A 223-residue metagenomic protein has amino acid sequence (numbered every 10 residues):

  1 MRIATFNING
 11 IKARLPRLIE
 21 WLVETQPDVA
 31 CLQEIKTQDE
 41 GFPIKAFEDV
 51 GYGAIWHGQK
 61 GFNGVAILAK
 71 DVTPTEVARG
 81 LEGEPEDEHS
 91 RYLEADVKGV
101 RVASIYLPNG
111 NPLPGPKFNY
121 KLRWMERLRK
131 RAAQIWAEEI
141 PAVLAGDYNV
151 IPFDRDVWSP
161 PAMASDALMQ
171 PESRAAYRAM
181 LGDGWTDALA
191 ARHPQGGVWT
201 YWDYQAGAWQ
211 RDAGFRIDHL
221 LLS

Functional and structural regions predicted by a protein language model:
M1-D49, W56, N63-V65, M180: N-terminal, active-site-proximal structural segment of metallo-dependent hydrolase catalytic domains
M1-G10, G99-P114, A145: Active-site-proximal beta-strand elements of phosphoester/diester hydrolases
I3-N7, L22-E40, V102, R131-D154 (+2 more regions): Active-site beta-strand/loop signature of hydrolases that rely on acidic residues for catalysis
I11-A13, T37-E40, L113, I151-P152 (+1 more regions): Active-site environment of divalent metal-dependent phosphoester hydrolases
I35-Q38, F42-P112: Structured beta-strand-rich core segments of catalytic domains in phosphoester-bond hydrolases
V50-G51, W124-I217: Metal-dependent phosphoesterases centered on the DNase I-like endonuclease/exonuclease/phosphatase
G61-E76, G196, A208-S223: Conserved beta strand-loop-helix elements of the APE1-like EEP
E82-G83, P108-M125, A162-D166: Surface-exposed cleft-lining segments at the edges of enzyme active sites
